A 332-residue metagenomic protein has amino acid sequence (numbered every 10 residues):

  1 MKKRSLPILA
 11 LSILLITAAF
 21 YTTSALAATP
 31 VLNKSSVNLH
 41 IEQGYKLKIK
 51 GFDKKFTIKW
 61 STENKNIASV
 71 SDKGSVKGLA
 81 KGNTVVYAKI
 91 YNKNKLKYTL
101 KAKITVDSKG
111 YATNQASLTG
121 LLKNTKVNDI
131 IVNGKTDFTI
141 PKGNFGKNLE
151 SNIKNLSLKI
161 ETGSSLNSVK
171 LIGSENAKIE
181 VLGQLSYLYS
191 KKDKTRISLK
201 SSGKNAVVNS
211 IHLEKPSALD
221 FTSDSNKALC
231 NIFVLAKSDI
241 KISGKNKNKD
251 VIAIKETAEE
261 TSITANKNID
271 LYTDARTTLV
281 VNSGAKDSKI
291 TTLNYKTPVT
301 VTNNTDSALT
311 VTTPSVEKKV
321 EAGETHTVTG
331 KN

Functional and structural regions predicted by a protein language model:
K3-S5, S24-K109: Extracytoplasmic soluble-region selector
R4-S24: Sec-dependent N-terminal signal peptides of Gram-positive bacterial secreted proteins and lipoproteins
S35, H40-G44, K237, G284 (+2 more regions): Solvent-exposed, conformationally flexible loop/turn segments
F56-I58, L156, A177, T195 (+1 more regions): Short beta-strand/loop motifs in extracellular/secreted proteins, especially within beta-sandwich accessory domains
G110-I131: Acidic Gly/Asp/Thr-rich repetitive segments characteristic of extracellular carbohydrate-active and adhesion proteins
Q115-A116, I131-G146, K154-N155: N-terminal extracellular ligand-recognition/capping segment immediately after the signal peptide
F145, S157, S165-S168, E175-Y187 (+5 more regions): Surface-exposed loop/turn motifs in large extracellular/passenger domains
N282, V301-N303: Asparagine-centered strand-capping/turn motif at beta-strand->loop junctions
